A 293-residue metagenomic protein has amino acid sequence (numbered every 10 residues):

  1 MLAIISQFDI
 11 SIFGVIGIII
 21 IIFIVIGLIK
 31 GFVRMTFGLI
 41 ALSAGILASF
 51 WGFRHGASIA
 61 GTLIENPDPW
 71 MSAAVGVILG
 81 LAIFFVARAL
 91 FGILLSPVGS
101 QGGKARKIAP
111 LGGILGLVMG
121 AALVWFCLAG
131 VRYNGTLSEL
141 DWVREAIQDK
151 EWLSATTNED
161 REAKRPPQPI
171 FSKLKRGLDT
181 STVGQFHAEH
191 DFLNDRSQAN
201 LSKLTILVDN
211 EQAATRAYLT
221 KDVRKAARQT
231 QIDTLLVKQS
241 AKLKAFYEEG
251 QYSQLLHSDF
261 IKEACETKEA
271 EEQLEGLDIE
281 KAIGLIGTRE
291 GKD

Functional and structural regions predicted by a protein language model:
M1-D293: Alpha-helical transmembrane segments and their juxtamembrane interface "caps" in small multi-pass membrane proteins
